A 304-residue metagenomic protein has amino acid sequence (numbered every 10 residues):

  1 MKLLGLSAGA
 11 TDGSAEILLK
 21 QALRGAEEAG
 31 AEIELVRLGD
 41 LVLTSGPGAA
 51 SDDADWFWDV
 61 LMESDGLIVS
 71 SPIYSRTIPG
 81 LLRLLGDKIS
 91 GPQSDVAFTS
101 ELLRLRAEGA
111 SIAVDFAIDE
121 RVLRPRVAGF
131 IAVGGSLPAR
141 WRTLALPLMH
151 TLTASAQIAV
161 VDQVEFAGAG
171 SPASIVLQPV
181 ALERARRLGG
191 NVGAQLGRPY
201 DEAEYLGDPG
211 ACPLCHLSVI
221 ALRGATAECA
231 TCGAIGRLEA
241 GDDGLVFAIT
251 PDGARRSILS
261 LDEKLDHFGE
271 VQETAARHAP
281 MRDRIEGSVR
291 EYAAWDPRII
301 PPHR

Functional and structural regions predicted by a protein language model:
M1, A31-E34, L123-V127, V161-D162: Residue-level recognition of the N-termini of beta-strands and the immediately preceding loop/turn
M1-S94, F98, G193, G197-H303: N-terminal beta1-alpha1-beta2 submodule of the flavodoxin-like/Rossmannoid cofactor-binding fold
D12, P47, P138-A139, V164-F166: A generic secondary-structure micro-motif detector that highlights 1-2 residue hydrophobic/ambivalent hotspots embedded
E27-A29, V122, Q157: Short, structurally constrained coil/turn elements that cap an alpha-helix or connect an alpha-helix to the following
E34-L43, Q163-A173: Short connector loops at secondary-structure junctions
T44-G46, P72-T77, A107-D119, G168-V176 (+1 more regions): Noncatalytic linker/hinge segments flanking ATPase motor cores
A50-T153: Helix-loop-strand module that forms the ligand-binding subsite of alpha/beta enzymes
R124, G129-A159, F166-L214, S218-A225: Catalytic cores of enzyme domains
